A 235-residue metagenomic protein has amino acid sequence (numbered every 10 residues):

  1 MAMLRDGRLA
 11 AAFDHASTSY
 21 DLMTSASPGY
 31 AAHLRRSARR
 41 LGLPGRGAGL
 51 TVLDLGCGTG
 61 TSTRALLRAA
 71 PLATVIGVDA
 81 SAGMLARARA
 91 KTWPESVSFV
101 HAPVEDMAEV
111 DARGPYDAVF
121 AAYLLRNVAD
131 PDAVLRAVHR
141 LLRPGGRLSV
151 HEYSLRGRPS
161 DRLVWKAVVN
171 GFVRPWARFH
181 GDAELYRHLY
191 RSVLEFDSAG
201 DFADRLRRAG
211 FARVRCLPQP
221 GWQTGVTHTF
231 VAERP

Functional and structural regions predicted by a protein language model:
M1-G45, T61-A65, R87, Y186 (+1 more regions): Conserved class I S-adenosyl-L-methionine
T24, S154-R207, P218: C-terminal alpha-helical "lid/dimerization" subdomain adjacent to the S-adenosyl-L-methionine
T51-M107: Class I SAM-dependent methyltransferase SAM/SAH-binding core
E105-V119: A short acidic, Gly/Pro-enriched loop at the edge of an enzyme's catalytic core that lines a small-molecule cofactor
A118-P131: A short SAM/SAH-binding and catalytic strip from SAM-dependent methyltransferases
D132-P144: A short glycine-rich, Lys/Arg-flanked "PGG" loop and its adjoining helix->strand segment in the class I
G146-Y153: Conserved beta-strand signature within the Rossmann-like core of class I S-adenosyl-L-methionine
A209-A212, P218-P235: Core SAM-dependent methyltransferase catalytic element
